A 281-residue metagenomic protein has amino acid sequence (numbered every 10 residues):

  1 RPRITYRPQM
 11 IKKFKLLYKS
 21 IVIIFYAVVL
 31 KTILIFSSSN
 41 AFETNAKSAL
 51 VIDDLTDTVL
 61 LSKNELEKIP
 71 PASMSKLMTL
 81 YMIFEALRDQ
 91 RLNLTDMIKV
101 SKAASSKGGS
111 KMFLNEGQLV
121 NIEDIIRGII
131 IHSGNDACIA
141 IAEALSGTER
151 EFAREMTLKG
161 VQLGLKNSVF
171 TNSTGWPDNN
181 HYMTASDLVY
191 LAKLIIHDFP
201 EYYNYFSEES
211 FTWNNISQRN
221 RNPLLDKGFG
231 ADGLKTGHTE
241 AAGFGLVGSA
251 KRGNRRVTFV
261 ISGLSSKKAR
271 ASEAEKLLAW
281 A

Functional and structural regions predicted by a protein language model:
R1-L17: N-terminal secretory signal peptides that target proteins for export/translocation
M10, L165-V169, P177-A281: Domain-terminus/edge residues, biased toward the C-terminal soluble/receptor-binding domains of extracytoplasmic
L16, I33-L34: Compositionally biased, low-complexity segments
V22-I33: Bacterial N-terminal signal peptides
F36-S186, K193-H197: Active-site-adjacent loops and short helices of periplasmic peptidoglycan-processing enzymes
